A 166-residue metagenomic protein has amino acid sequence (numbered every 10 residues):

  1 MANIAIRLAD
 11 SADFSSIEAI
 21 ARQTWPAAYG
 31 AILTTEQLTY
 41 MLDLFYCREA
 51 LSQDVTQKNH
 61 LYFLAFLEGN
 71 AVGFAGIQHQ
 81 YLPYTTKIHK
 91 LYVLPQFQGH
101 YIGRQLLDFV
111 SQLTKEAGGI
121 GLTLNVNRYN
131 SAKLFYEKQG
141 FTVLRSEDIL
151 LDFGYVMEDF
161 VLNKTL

Functional and structural regions predicted by a protein language model:
I4, L8-F14, E18-Q96, L107-F109 (+3 more regions): Acetyl-CoA-dependent GNAT
I20, A117, K138-Q139: Structural motif
L94-H100, R128: Active-site acidic-Proline motif in GNAT/NAT acetyltransferases
R104: Residues forming the Rossmann-fold NAD(P)(H) cofactor-binding site
T114-N125: Conserved GNAT acetyl-CoA-binding A-motif
T123-N127, E137, T142-F160: Conserved catalytic-core motifs of GNAT/GCN5-like acyltransferases
K133: Residues within helix-turn-helix
